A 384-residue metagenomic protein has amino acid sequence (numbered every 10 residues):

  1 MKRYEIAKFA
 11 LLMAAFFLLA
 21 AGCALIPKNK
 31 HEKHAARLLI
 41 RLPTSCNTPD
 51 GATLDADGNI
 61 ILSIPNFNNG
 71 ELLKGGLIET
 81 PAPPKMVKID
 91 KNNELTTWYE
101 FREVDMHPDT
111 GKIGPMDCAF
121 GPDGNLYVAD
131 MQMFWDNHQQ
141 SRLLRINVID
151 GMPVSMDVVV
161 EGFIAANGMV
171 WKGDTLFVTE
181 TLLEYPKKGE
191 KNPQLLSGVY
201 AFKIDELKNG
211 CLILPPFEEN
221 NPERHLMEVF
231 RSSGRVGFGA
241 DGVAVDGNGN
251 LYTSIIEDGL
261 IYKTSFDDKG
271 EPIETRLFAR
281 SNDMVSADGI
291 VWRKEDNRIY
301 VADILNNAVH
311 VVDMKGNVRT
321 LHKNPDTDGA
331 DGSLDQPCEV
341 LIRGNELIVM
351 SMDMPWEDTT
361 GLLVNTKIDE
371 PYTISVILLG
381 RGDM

Functional and structural regions predicted by a protein language model:
I26-A35, N209-F217: Blade/loop signatures of beta-propeller domains
I26-K28, T48, A56-D57, N68-N69 (+7 more regions): Flexible "stalk/tail and boundary" regions
P27-S45, R224-E228: A short helix->beta-strand "capping" segment at the edge of beta-propeller domains
S45-D57, L72, P81-P83, E103-L126 (+7 more regions): Beta-rich, blade/repeat-based domains predominating in secreted/periplasmic proteins but also intracellular
L62-P83, A129-H138, T179-L196, M352-D369: Short, conserved, GDST-rich strand-edge loop motifs in beta-rich repeat architectures
T253, L260, N282-N317: Loop/turn-rich, solvent-exposed surfaces of beta-rich toroidal or solenoidal domains
L341-M384: Blade-level signature of beta-propeller repeat domains, shared across WD40, Kelch, NHL, RCC1 and BNR/Asp-box propellers
